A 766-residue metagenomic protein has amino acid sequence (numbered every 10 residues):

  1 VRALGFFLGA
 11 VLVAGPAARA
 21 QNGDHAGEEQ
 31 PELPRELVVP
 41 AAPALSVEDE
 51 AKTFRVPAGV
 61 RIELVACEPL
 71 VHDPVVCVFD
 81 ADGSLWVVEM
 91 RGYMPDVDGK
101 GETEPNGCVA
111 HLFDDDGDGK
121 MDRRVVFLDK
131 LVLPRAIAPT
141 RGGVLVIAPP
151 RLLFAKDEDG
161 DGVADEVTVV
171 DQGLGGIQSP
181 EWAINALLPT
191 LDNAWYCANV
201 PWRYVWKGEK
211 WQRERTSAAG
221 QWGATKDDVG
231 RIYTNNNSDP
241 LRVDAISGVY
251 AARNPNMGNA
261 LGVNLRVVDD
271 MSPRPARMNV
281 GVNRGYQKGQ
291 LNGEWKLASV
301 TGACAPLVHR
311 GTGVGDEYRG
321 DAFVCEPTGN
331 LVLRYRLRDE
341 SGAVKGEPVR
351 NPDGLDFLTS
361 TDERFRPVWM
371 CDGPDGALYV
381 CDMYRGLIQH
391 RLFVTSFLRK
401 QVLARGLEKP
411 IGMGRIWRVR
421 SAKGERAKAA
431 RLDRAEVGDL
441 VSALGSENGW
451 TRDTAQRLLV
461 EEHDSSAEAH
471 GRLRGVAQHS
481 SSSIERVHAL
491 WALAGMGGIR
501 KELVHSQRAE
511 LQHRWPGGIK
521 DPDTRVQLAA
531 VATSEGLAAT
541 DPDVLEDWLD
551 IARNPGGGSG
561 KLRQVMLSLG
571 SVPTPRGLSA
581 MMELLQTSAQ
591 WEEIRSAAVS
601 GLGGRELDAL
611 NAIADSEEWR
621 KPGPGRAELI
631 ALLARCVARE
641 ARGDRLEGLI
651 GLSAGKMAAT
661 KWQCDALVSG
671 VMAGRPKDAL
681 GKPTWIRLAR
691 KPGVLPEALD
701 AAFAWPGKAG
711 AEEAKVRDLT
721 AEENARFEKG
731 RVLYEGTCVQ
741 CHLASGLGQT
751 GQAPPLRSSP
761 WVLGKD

Functional and structural regions predicted by a protein language model:
V1-A3: Positively charged n-region of N-terminal signal peptides that target proteins for export
G5-G15: Bacterial N-terminal signal peptides
Q21-L440, W450, L458-E461: Beta-propeller domains with acidic blade repeats across secreted/periplasmic ectodomains and cytosolic WD/CNH propellers
A305, A377, R415, A492 (+2 more regions): C-type cytochrome heme c attachment motif
C381, G406-G412, V419-L733: Long, ordered, helix-rich scaffold segments
V402-A404, H479, G748-D766: Gly/Gly-Pro-rich "capping" loops immediately C-terminal to redox-active cysteine motifs in periplasmic/lumenal
E723-L747, L763-D766: Sequence/structural segment immediately N-terminal to covalent heme-attachment motifs in c-type and related
